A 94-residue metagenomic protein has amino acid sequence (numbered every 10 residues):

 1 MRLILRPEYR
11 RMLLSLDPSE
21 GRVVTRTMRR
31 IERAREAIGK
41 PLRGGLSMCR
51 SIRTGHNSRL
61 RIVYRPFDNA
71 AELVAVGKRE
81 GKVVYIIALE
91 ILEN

Functional and structural regions predicted by a protein language model:
M1-M28: Arg/Lys-rich, positively charged N-terminal/basic patches that mediate binding to nucleic acids
R2, R11, E36, T54-R61 (+1 more regions): Enriched for short, Lys/Arg-rich terminal
E8, S47, K78: Residues that form or immediately flank small-molecule/cofactor binding pockets and catalytic motifs
S15, R30-A34, N94: A structural signal for alpha-helix termini and helix-coil/disorder junctions
R29-H56: A short, surface-exposed loop/turn module that caps and links secondary-structure elements
